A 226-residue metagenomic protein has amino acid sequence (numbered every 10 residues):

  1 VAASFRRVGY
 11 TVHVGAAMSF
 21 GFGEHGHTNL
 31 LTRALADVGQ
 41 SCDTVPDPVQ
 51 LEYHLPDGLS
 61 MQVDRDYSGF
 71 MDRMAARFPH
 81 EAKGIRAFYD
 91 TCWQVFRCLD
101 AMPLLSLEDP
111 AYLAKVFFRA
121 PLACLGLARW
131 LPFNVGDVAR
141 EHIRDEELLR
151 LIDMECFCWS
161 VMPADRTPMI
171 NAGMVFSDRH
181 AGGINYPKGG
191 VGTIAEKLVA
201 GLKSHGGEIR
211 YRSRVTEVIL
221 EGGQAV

Functional and structural regions predicted by a protein language model:
V1-C98: N-terminal glycine-rich phosphate/pyrophosphate-binding loop and immediately adjacent elements
V12-V14, R150-I152, Y211: General beta-strand structural signal in soluble alpha/beta enzymes
A16, A120-P121, M154, D178-Y186: Glycine- and acidic
H27, T167-I170: A short mid-domain helix/strand-loop element embedded in enzyme catalytic domains that forms or borders the active-site
P56-T167: Rossmann-like flavin
S60, A225-V226: Hydrophobic residues embedded in beta-strands of well-ordered beta-sheets
W130, A172-A225: Helical element adjacent to the flavin cofactor pocket in flavoenzyme catalytic cores
